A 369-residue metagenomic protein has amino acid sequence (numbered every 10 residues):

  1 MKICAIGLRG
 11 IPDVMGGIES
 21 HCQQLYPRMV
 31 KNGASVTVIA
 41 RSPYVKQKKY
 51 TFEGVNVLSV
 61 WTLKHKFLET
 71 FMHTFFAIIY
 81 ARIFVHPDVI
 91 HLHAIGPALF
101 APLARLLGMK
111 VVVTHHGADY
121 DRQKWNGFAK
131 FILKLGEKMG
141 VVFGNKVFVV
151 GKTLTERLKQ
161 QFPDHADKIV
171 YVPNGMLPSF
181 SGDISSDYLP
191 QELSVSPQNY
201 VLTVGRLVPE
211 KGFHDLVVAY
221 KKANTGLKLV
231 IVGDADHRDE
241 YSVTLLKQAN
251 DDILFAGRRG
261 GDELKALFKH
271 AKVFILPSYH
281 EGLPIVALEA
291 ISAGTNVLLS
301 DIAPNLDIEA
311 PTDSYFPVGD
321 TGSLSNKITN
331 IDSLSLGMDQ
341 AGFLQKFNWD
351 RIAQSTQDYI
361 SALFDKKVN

Functional and structural regions predicted by a protein language model:
S20, N199-K222: A conserved mid-protein helix/loop that constitutes part of the nucleotide-sugar donor-binding site
I79, L106, K130-V147, L245: Membrane-proximal helix-turn-helix segments that form the acceptor-binding/catalytic region of lipid-linked
L92-P97: Short His-centered aromatic/hydrophobic patch
V141-I169, P173-F180: A short, active-site helix/loop in glycosyltransferases that binds the activated sugar's phosphate group
S242-D262: Nucleotide-activated donor-binding/catalytic signature segment of Leloir-type glycosyltransferases, i.e., the conserved
Y279: Aromatic "clamp/platform" in nucleotide-sugar-dependent glycosyltransferases that forms part of the donor/acceptor
S292, N296-L299: Short hydrophobic beta-strand element within catalytic cores of glycosyltransferases and related nucleotide-activated
D313-G322, I328-S333: Conserved acidic donor-binding segment of nucleotide-sugar-dependent glycosyltransferases
